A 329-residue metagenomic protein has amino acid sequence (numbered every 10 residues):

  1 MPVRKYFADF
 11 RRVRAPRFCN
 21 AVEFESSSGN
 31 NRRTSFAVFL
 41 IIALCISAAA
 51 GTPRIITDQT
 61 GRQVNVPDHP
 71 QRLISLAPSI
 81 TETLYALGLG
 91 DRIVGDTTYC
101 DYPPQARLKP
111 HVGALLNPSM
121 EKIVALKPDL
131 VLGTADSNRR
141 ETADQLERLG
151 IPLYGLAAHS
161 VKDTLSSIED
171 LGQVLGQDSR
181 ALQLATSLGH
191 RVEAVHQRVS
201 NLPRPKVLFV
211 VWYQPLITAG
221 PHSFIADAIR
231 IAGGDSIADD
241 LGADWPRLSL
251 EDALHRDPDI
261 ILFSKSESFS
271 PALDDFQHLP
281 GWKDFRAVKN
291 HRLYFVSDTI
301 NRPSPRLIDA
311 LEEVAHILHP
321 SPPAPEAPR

Functional and structural regions predicted by a protein language model:
S35-S47: Bacterial N-terminal signal peptides
I46-R72, H196: N-terminal hydrophobic or amphipathic helices and topogenic motifs
I56, R62-Q63, D129-L130, R140-I217 (+3 more regions): Extracytoplasmic substrate-binding proteins
T57-G61, V112-E121, S137, L241-E251: Short helix-initiation/N-cap motifs at beta->coil->alpha
Q71-D136, I237, W282: A short, structured surface patch at a secondary-structure boundary
T97, H222-W245, K265: His/Asp/Glu-enriched short active-site or ligand-binding loop at hydrolase and phosphoryl-transfer sites
M120-K127, L149, L248-D257: Short helices/loops that flank or line small-molecule/ion binding pockets
